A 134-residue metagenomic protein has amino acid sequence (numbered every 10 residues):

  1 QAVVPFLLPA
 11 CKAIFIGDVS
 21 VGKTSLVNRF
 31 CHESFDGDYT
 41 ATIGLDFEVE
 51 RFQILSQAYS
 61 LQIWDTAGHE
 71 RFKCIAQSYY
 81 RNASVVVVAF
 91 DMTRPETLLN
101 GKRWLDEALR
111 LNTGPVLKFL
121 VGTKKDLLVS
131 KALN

Functional and structural regions predicted by a protein language model:
Q1-V4: Pre-Walker A adenine-sensing motif
L7-I16, S20, S25-E33, D46-N134: Ras-like small GTPase catalytic G-domain
H32-T40: Post-Walker A helix-loop "phosphate-sensing" segment adjacent to the P-loop in P-loop NTPases
